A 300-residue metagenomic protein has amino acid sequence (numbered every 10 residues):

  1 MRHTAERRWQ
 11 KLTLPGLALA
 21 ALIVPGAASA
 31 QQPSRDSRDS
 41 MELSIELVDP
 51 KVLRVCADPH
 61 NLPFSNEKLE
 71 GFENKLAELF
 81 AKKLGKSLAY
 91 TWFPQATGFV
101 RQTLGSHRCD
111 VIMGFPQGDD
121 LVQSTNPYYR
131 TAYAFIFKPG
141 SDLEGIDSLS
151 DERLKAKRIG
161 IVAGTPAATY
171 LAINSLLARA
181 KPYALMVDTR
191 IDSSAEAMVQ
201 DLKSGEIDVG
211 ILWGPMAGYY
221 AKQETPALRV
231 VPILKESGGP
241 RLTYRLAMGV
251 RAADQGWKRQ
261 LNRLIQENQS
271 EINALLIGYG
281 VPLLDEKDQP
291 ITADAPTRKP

Functional and structural regions predicted by a protein language model:
T13-V24: Bacterial N-terminal signal peptides
Q31-R38, G71-K83, G140-L143, D147-P166 (+1 more regions): Extended ligand-binding regions for polar small-molecule ligands
Q31-S37, I45, P166-V187, R229 (+1 more regions): Ligand-binding clefts/hinges and TM-proximal coupling segments of bilobed small-molecule sensing domains
P33-D120, T189-D192, G278-Y279: Extracytoplasmic small-molecule ligand-binding "clamshell" domains of the periplasmic binding protein/Venus flytrap
D58-P59, R130-D142, K222-I265, P282-P300: Periplasmic-binding protein-like
P59-P63, E67-K83, F135-S194, P215-M216: Bilobed "Venus flytrap"/periplasmic-binding protein-like clamshell domains and structurally analogous long
E78, K82, S87-R153, G164 (+3 more regions): Acidic, polar ligand-binding/catalytic clefts
K86-S87, G105-G114, K157, M198 (+3 more regions): Alpha-to-beta junction loops
